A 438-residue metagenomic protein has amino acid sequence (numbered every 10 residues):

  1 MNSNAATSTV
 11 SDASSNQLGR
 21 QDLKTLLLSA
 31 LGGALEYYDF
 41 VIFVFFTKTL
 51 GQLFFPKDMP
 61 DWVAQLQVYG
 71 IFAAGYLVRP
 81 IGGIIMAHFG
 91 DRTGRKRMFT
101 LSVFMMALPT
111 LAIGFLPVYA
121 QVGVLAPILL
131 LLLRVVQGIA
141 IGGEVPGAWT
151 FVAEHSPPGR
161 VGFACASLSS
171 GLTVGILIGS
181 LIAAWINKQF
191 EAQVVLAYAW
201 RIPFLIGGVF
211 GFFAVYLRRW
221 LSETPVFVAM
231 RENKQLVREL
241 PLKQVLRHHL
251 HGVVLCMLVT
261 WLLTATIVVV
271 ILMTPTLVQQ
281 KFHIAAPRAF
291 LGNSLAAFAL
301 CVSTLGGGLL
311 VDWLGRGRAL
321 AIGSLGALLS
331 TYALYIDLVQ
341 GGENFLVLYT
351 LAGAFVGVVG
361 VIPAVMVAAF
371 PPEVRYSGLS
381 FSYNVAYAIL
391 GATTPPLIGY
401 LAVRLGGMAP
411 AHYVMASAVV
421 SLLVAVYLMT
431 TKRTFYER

Functional and structural regions predicted by a protein language model:
V44, L250-A299, G391-T394: Extracytoplasmic gate region of multi-pass secondary transporters
T47-I81: Extracellular/periplasmic helix-loop-helix junction of adjacent transmembrane segments in MFS-like secondary
P56, F104-V122, L325-V339: C-terminal ends and interior cores of transmembrane alpha-helices in multi-pass membrane transporters/permeases
G83-G94, T304-R316: Helix-to-loop junctions at the C-terminal end of transmembrane segments in multipass secondary transporters
R92-V103, W313-S324: Cytoplasmic membrane-interface "Motif A"-like loop-to-helix N-cap segments of 12-TM Major Facilitator Superfamily
F163-N187, Y383-T394: Glycine-rich segments within core transmembrane alpha-helices of 12-TM secondary carriers
G317-I362: C-terminal transmembrane helical hairpin of 12-TM major facilitator-type secondary transporters
E373-A402: A late C-terminal transmembrane helix in Major Facilitator Superfamily
